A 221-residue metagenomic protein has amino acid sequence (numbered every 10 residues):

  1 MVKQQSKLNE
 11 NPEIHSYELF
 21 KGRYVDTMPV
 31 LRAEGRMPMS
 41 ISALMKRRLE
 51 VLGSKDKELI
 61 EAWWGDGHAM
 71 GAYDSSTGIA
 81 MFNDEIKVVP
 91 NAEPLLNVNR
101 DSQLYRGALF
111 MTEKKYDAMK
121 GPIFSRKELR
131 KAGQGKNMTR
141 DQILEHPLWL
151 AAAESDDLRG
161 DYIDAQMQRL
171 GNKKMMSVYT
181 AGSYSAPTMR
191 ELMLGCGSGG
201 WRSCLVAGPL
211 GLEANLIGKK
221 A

Functional and structural regions predicted by a protein language model:
M1-M37, A43-A221: A binding-site-centric feature that preferentially detects glycan-recognition modules on secreted/surface proteins
